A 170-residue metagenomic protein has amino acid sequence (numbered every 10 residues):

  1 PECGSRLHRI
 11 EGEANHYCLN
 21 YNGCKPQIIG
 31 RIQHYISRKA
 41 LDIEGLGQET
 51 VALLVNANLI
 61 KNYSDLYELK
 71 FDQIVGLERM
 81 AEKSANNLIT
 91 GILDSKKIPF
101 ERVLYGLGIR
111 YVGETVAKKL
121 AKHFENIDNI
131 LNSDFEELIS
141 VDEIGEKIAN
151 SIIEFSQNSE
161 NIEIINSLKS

Functional and structural regions predicted by a protein language model:
P1-S170: Accessory alpha-helical DNA-binding modules that contact the DNA backbone or grooves
